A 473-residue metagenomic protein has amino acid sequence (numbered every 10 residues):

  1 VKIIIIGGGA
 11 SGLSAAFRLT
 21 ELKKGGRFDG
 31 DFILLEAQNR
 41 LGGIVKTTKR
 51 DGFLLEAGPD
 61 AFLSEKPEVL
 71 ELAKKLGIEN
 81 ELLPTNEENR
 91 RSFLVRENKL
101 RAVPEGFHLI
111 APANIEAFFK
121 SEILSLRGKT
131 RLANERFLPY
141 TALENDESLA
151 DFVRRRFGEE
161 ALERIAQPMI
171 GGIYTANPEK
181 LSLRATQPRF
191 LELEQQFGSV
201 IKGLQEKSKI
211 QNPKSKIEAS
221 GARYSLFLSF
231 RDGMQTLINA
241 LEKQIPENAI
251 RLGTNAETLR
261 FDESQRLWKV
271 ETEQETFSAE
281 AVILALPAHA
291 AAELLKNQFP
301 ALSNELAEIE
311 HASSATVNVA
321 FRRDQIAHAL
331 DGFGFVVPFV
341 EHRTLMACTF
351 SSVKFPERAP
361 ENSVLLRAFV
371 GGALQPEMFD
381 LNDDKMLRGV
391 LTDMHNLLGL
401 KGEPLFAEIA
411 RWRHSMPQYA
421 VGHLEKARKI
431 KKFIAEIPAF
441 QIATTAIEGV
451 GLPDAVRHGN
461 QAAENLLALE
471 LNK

Functional and structural regions predicted by a protein language model:
V1-S11: Beta1/beta-strand and adjacent pyrophosphate-binding region of the FAD-binding site in flavoprotein oxidoreductases
A10-S11, L41, H458: Hydrophobic/small residue at the entry helix of a nucleotide-binding pocket
T20-R50: Glycine-rich FAD pyrophosphate-binding loop
R27, I123, Q205-A222, A301 (+1 more regions): Short, basic, low-complexity termini and linkers enriched in Ser/Thr/Gly/Pro that act as targeting/leader peptides
D51-Y140: Dinucleotide-binding Rossmann-like beta1-alpha1 core, especially the glycine-rich loop that anchors the ADP
E88-R91, A111, I115, G128-L259: Active-site/ligand-binding neighborhood in enzyme catalytic cores
P104-E105, L330-G332, M346-K473: Conserved flavin/dinucleotide-binding core of flavoenzymes
L252-L366, A373-D380, D384, T392 (+2 more regions): Mid-domain catalytic core of redox enzymes that form a hydrophobic substrate pocket/lid adjacent to a catalytic redox
